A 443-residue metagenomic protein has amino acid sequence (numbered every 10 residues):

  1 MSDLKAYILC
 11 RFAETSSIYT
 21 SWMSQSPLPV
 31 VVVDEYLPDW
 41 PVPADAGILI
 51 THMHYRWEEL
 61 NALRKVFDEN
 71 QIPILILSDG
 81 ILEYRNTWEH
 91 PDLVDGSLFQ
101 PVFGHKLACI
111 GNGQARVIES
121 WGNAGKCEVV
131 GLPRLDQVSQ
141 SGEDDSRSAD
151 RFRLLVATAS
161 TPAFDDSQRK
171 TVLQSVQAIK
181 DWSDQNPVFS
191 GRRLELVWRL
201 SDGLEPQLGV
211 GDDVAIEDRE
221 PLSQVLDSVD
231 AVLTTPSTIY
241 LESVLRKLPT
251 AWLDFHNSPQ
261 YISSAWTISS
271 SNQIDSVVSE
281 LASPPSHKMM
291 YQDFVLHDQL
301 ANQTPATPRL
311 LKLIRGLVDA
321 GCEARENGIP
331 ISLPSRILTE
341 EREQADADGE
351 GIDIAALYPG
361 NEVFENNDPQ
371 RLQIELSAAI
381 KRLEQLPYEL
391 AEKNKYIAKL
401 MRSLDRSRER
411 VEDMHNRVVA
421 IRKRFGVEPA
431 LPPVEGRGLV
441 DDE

Functional and structural regions predicted by a protein language model:
Y7-V138: Active-site and donor-binding regions of nucleotide-sugar-utilizing enzymes
Y19, L135-Q207: Conserved catalytic-core segment of nucleotide-activated headgroup transferases in glycan assembly
Y19-T20, P41-P43, V117-W121, E205-D212 (+2 more regions): Short loop/helix-cap segments at secondary-structure boundaries that form the rim of catalytic
I72, A231, K247-A251: Structural loop-to-beta junction motif characteristic of Rossmann-like glycosyltransferase folds
W198-R246: Donor nucleotide-activated moiety binding/catalytic core segment of transferases that use nucleotide-activated donors
T238-N302: Catalytic binding pocket for nucleotide-activated donors in carbohydrate/polymer assembly enzymes
S283-A391, K395-D405, E409: C-terminal amphipathic helix plus adjacent low-complexity, charged tail appended to glycosyltransferase catalytic
Y388-E443: Helical coiled-coil/dimerization "stalks" and their immediately adjacent regulatory linkers at helix->disorder
